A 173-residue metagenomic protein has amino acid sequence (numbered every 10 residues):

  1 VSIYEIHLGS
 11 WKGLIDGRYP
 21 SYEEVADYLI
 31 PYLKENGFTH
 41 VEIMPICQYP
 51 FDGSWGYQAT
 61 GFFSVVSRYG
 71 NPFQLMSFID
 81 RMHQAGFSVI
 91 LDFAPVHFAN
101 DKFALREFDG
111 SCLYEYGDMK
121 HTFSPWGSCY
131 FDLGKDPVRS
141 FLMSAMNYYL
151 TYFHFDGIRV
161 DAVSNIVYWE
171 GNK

Functional and structural regions predicted by a protein language model:
V1, H7-K173: Substrate-binding/active-site clefts of carbohydrate-active enzymes
